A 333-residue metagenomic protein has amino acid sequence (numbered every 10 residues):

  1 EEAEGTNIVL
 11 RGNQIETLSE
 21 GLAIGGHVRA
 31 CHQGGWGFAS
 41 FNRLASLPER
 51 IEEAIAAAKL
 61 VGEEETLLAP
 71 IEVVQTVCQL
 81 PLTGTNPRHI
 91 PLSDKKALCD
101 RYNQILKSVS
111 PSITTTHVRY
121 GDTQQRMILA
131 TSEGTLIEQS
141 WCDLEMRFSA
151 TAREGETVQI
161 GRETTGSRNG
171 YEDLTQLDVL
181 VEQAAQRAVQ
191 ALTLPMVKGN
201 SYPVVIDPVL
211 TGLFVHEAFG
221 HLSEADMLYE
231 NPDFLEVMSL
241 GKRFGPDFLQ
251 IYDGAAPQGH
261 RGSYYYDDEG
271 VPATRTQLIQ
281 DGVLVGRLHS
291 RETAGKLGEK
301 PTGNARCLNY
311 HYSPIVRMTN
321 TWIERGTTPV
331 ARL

Functional and structural regions predicted by a protein language model:
E1-L333: N-terminal small-residue-enriched
